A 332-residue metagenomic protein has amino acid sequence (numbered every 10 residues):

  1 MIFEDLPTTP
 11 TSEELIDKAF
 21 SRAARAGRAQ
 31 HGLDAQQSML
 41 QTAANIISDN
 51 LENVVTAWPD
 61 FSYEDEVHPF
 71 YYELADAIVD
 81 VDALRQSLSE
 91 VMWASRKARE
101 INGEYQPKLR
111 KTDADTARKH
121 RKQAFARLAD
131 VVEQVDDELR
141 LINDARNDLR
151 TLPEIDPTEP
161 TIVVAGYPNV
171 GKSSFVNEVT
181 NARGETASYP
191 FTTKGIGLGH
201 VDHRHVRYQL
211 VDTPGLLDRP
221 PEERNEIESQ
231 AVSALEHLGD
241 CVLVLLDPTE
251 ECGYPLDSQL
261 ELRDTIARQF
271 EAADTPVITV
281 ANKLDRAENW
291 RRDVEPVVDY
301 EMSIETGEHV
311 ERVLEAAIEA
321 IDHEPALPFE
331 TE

Functional and structural regions predicted by a protein language model:
M1-V91: N-terminal accessory targeting/assembly segments
L88-R140: Charged, amphipathic alpha-helical linker segments immediately N-terminal to NTP-binding catalytic cores
R127-L152, A317-D322: N-terminal pre-Walker A segment at the start of P-loop NTPase domains
D137, T275-I278, K283-E332: Canonical P-loop GTPase G-domain recognition
I155-P157, E178-Q209, T213-S233, L260-R263: Switch I (effector-binding) loop of TRAFAC-class P-loop GTPase G-domains
A165-P168, E178: P-loop (Walker A) phosphate-binding loop of NTP-binding proteins
K172: Conserved lysine of the Walker
R224-E250, E261-A272: Inter-motif core of Ras-like GTPase G domains
